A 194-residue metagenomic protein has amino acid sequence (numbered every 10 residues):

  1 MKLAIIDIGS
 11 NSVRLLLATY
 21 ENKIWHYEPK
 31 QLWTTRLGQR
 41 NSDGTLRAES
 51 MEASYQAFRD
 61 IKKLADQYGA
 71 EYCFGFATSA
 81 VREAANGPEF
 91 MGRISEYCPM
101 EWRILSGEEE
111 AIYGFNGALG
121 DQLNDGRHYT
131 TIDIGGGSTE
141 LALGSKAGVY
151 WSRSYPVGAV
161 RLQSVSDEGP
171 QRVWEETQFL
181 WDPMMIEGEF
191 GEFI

Functional and structural regions predicted by a protein language model:
M1, S106-T130: Conserved phosphate-binding catalytic cores of ATP/NTP-utilizing and phosphoryl-transfer enzymes
K2-L16: N-terminal amphipathic/basic leader segments beginning at the initiator methionine
L3-D7, Y129-D133, F193: Short glycine-aspartate micro-motif
V13-E49, S145-V173: Short glycine-rich, Thr/Ser-proximal phosphate-binding strand/loop in the N-terminal lobe of ATP-dependent enzymes
K62-R93, E192-I194: Short beta-strand-loop/turn "lid" adjacent to the catalytic site in phosphate-handling enzymes
L64-Y68, P88, K146-I194: Phosphate-binding glycine-rich/basic clefts of nucleotide- and phosphate-handling proteins, predominantly
P99-L105: A glycine-rich helix N-cap at a beta->alpha junction
L119, L123-R153: Phosphate-binding/catalytic loop of phosphoryl-transfer enzymes
